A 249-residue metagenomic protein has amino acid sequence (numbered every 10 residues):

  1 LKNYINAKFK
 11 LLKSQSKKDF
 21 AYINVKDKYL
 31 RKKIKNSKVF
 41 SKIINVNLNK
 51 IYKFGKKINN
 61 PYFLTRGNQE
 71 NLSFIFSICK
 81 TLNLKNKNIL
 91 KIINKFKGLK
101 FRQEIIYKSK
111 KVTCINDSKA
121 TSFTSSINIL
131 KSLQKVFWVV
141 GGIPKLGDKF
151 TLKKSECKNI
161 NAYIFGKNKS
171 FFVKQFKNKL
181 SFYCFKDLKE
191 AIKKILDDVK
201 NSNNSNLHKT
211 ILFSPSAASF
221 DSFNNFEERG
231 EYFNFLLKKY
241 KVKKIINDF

Functional and structural regions predicted by a protein language model:
L1-N45, Y52-G55, N59-P61, D221-E227 (+1 more regions): Flexible active-site lid/hinge loop adjacent to a nucleotide/diphosphate and Mg2+-phosphate binding pocket
Y4, Y22, I43, N71 (+6 more regions): Residue-level signal for inorganic ion chemistry
L11-K18, N36-V39, S132-L133, L152-I160 (+1 more regions): Short, conserved loop/helix-junction motifs that constitute active-site signature segments in enzyme catalytic cores
A21-K26, V139-G141, N159-K167: Short internal beta-strands
N24-V25, S37-F54, L90-N94, E104 (+1 more regions): Beta-strand->loop->alpha-helix junctions that form or flank phosphate-binding loops in nucleotide-handling enzymes
D27-K28, T121, G142-K145, N168 (+2 more regions): Short glycine-rich anion-binding loops that position phosphate/pyrophosphate groups of nucleotides and phosphorylated
N60-N159, K174: Nucleotide phosphate-binding/pyrophosphate-handling subdomain across enzymes that bind or process nucleotide phosphates
D148-K209, D248-F249: C-terminal helical cap/extension that packs against the catalytic core of soluble nucleotide-cofactor enzymes
